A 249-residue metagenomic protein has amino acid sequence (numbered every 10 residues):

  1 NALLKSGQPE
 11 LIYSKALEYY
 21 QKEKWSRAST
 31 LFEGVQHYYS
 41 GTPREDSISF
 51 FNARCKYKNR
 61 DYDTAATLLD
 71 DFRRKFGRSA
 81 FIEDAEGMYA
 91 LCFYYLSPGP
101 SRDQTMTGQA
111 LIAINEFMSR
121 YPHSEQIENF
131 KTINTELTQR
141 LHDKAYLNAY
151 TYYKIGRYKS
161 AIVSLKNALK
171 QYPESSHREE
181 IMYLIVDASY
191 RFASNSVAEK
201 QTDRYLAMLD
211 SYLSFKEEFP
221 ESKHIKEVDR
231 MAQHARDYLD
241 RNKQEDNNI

Functional and structural regions predicted by a protein language model:
N1-I249: Acidic, polar-rich low-complexity tracts and alpha-helical solenoid repeat scaffolds
